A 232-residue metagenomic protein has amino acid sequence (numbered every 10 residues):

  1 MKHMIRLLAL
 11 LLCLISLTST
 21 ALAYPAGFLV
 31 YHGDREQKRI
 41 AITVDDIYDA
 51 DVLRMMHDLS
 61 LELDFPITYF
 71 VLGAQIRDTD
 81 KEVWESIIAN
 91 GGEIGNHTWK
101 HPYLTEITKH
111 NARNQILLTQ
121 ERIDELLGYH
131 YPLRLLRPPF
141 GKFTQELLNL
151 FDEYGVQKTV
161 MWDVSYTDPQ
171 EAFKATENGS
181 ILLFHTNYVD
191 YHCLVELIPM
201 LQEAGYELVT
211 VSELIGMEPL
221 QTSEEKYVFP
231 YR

Functional and structural regions predicted by a protein language model:
M1-L7: Positively charged n-region of N-terminal signal peptides that target proteins for export
I5, A21-A26: N-terminal entry module detector
L12-T20: Hydrophobic core
S19, D58-L59, H110, I198: Residues in and immediately flanking transmembrane alpha helices
Y24-G27, I94-H97, P138-N149, F229: Short, compositionally biased "basic patch" segments
Y24-T105, R122, G216: Active-site beta->alpha N-cap acidic-glycine motif
D78, P102-E207, S212-E225: Catalytic domains of cell-wall/extracellular-matrix polysaccharide-remodeling enzymes, centered on de-N-acetylation
E225-R232: Structured C-terminal subdomain patch of bacterial secreted/periplasmic proteins
